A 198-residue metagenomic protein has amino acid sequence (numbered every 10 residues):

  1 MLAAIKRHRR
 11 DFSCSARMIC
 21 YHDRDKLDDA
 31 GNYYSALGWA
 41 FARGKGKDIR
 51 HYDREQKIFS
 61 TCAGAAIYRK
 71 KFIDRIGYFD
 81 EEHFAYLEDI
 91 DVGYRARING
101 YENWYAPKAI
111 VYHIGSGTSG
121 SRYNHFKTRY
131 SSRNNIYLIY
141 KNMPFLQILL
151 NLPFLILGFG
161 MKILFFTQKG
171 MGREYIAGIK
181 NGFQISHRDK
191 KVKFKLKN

Functional and structural regions predicted by a protein language model:
M1, F59-I110: A short, conserved alpha-helix in the catalytic core of glycosyltransferases
M1-W39: Conserved donor NDP-sugar-binding/catalytic core segment of glycosyltransferases
A4, L138-I139: Short alpha-helical functional segments enriched in proximate histidine and acidic residues
R17, G100-G115, Y123-H125, L150: Catalytic beta-strand/loop signature of glycosyltransferases that borders the donor
L27, W39-F41, K47-K71, I90-V92 (+1 more regions): A recurrent flexible, glycine/aromatic-enriched loop bordering the glycosyltransferase active site that acts as
Y112-R133, F166-E174: Nucleotide-sugar-dependent glycosyltransferase catalytic core
Q147-N198: Non-catalytic, C-terminal membrane-associated alpha-helical segments of glycosyltransferases
